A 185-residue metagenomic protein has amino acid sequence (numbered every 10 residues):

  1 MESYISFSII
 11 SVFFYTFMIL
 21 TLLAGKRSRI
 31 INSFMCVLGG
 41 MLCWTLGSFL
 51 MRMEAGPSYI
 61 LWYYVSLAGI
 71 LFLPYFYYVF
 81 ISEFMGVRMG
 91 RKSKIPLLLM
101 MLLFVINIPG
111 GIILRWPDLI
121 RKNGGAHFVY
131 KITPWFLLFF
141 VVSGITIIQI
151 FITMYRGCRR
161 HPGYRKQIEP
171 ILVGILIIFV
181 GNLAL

Functional and structural regions predicted by a protein language model:
M1-Y15, K26-L114, Y130-I148: Individual alpha-helical transmembrane segments in multi-pass integral membrane proteins
E2-I5, C36, G47-L50, P162-L185: Interfacial "cap-and-anchor" motif at the non-cytosolic start of specific transmembrane alpha-helices
F14-I19, F76, L176-A184: Hydrophobic, membrane-inserted alpha-helices
L22-R27, S82-K92, I152-I168: Juxtamembrane membrane-water interface segments of multi-pass membrane proteins, especially cytoplasmic-side
P109-G110, N123-G124, V180: Feature targets compositionally biased, intrinsically disordered low-complexity regions with long contiguous runs
W116-F128: Membrane-interface helix termini and inter-helical loops of multi-pass transporters
